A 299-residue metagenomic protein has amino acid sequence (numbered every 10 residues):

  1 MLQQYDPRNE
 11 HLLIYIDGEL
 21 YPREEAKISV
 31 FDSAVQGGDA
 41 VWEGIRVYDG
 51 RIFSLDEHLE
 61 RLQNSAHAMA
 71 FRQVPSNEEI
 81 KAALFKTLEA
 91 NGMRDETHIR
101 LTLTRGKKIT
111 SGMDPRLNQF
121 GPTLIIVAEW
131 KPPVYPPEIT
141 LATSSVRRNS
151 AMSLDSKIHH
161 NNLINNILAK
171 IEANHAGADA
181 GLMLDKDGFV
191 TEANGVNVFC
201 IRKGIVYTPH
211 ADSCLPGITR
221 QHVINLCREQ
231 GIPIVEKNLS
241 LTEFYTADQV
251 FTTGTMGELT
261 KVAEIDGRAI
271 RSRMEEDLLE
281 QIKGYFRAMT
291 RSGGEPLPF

Functional and structural regions predicted by a protein language model:
M1-L182, K186-F189, L215, I224-F299: Conserved alpha/beta cores of soluble small-molecule-handling proteins
L182, F189-A211, P216: Glycine- and Gly-Pro-enriched alpha-helical subdomains that act as flexible, kink-prone "lid/hinge" or packing modules
T219-R220: Secondary-structure junction motif
